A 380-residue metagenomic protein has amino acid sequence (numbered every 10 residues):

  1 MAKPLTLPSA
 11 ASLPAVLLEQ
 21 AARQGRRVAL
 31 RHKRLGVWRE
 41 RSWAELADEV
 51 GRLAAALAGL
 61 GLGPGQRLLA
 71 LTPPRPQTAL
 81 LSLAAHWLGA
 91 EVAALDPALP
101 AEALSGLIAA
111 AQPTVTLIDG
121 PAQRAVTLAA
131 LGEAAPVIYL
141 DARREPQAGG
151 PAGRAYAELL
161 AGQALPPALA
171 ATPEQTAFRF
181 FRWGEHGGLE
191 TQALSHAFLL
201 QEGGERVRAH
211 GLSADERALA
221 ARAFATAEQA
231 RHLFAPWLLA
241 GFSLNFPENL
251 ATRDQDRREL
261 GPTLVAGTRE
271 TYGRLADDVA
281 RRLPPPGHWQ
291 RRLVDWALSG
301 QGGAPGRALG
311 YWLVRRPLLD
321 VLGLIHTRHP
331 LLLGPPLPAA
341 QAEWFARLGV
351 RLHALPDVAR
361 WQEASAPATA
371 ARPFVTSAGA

Functional and structural regions predicted by a protein language model:
M1-R41, E45-L60, E145, P167-A170 (+2 more regions): N-lobe entry segment of adenylate-forming
L30-G61, Q66-R75, P100-S105, T191-F198: Conserved AMP-binding/adenylate-forming core of the ANL superfamily
L60-L62, P166-E174, R179-A221, E228 (+4 more regions): Conserved adenylate-forming
L69-L71, T78, S82, H86-L117 (+3 more regions): Short beta-strand->loop structural element characteristic of the AMP-binding/adenylate-forming
P97-A129, E202-L219, L250-L264, V321-G323: Conserved ATP-dependent adenylate/AMP-binding module captured primarily in the ANL superfamily
R124-Q175, R179, W183-L189, A197-G203 (+3 more regions): ANL superfamily adenylate-forming
A157, A266, D278-A380: Gly/Ser/Thr-rich phosphate-binding loop
L200-R217, F224-G302, G306-R315, R351: Conserved AMP-binding/adenylation subdomain of ANL enzymes
